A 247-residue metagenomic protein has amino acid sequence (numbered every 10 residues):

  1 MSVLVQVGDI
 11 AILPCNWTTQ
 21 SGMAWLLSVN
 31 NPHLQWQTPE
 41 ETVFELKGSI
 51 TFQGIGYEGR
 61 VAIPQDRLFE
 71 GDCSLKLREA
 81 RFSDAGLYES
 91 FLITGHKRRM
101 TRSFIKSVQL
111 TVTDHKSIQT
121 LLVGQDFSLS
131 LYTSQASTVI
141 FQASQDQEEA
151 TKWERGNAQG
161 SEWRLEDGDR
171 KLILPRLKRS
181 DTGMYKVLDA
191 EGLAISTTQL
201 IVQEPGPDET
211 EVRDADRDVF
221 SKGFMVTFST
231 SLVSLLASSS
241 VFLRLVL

Functional and structural regions predicted by a protein language model:
M1-Q6, K116-L121, D126-S128: Short beta-strand segments of immunoglobulin-like
Q6-V7, F82, V123, R179: Surface-exposed loops/turns
W17-R60, S128-G160: N-terminal V-set
R60-K106, D167-A190: Ligand-binding face of N-terminal immunoglobulin V-set domains in extracellular IgSF glycoproteins
R98-K116, L193-G206: C-terminal edge beta-strand
P205-L232: C-terminal GPI-anchoring signal of eukaryotic secretory precursors
S234-L247: Single-pass type I membrane-protein transmembrane alpha-helix
